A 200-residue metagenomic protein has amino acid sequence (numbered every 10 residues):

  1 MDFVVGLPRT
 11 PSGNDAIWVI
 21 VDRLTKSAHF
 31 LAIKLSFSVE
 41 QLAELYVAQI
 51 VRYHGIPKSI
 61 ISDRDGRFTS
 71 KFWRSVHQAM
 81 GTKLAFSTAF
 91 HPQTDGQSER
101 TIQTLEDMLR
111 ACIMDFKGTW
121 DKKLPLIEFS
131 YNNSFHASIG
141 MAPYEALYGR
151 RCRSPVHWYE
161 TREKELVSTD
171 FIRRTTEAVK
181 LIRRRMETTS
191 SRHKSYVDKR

Functional and structural regions predicted by a protein language model:
M1-R200: Integrase module of LTR retroelements
